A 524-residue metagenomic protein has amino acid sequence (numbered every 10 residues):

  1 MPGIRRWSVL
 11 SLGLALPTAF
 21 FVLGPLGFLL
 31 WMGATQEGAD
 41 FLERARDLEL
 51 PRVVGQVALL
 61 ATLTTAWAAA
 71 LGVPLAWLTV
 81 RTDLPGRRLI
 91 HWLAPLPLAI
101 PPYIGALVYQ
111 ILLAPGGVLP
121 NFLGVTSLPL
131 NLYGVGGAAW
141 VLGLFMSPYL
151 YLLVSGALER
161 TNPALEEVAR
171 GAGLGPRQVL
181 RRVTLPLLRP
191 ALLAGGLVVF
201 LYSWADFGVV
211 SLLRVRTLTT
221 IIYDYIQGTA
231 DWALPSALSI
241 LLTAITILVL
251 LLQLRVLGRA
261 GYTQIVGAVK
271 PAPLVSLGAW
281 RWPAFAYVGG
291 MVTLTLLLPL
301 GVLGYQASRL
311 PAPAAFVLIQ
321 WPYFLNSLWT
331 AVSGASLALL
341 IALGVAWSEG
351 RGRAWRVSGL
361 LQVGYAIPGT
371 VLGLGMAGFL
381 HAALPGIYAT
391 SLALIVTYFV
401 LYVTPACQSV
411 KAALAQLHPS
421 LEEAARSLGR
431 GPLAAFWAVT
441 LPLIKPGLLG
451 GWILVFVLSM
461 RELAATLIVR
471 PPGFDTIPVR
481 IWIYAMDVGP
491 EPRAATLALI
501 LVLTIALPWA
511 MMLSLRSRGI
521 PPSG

Functional and structural regions predicted by a protein language model:
P2-W7, G173, K270-S276: Cytosolic juxtamembrane amphipathic/interface segments immediately preceding and feeding into a transmembrane helix
I4-Q36, L48-E159, L187-F207, P235-L254 (+6 more regions): Membrane-water interface segments at the C-terminal ends of transmembrane alpha-helices in multi-pass inner-membrane
E43-R44, A157-L158, R182, V198 (+7 more regions): Short alpha-helical segment immediately N-terminal to, or the first helix within, an HTH/HTH-like DNA-binding domain
R46, T82, L158-L188, V215 (+4 more regions): Short helix-to-coil transition segments within interhelical loops that connect adjacent transmembrane helices
I111, W204-A230, L463-E491, G524: Glycine-rich helix-loop "coupling/hinge" segments at transmembrane-helix boundaries in multipass transporters
V118-L128, R214-R216, P313, G473: Membrane-interfacial helical/loop segments at transmembrane boundaries in membrane proteins
L165, Y262-L274, L421, L515-G524: Short cytosolic juxtamembrane segments of multi-pass membrane proteins
V256-V288: Flexible interhelical linker loops that connect adjacent transmembrane helices in multi-pass membrane transporters
